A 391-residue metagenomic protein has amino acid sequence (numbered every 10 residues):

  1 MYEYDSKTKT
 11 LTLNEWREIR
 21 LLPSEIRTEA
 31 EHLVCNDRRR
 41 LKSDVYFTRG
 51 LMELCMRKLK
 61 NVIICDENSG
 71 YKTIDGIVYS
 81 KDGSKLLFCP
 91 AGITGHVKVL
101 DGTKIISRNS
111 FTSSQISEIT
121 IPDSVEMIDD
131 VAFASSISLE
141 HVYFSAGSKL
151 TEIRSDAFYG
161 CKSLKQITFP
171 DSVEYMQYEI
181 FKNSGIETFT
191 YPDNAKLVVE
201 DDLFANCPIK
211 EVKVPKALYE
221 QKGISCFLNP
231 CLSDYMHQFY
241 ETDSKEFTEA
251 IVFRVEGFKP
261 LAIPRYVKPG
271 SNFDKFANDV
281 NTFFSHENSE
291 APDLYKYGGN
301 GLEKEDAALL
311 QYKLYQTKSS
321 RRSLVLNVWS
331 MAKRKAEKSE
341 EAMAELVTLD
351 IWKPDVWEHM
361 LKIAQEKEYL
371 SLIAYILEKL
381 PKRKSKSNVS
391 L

Functional and structural regions predicted by a protein language model:
M1-I105, S113-M127, I137-E152, K162-Y175 (+6 more regions): Structural signature of tandem-repeat unit edges
K335-K338, I363-Y369: Ankyrin repeat A-helix N-terminal signature
E345-L346, I376: Conserved hydrophobic site in ankyrin repeats
P354-L361, K384-S390: Boundary/linker segments of alpha-helical solenoid repeat arrays
E368-L391: Charge-dense, extended regions
